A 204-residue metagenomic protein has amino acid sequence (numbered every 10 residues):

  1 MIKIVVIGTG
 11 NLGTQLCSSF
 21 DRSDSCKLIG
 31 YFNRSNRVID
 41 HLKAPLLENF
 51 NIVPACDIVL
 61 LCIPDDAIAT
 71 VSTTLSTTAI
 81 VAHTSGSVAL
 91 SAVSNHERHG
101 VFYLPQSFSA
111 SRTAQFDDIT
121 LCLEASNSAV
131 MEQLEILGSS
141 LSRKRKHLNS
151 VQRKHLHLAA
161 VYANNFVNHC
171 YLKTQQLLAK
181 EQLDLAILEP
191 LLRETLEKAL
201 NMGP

Functional and structural regions predicted by a protein language model:
M1-E48: NAD(P)+-binding Rossmann beta1-loop-alpha1 motif at the extreme N-terminus of oxidoreductases
I2, A79, I119: Nucleotide donor/acceptor-binding cores
I4, K27-I29, V81, H99 (+2 more regions): Hydrophobic anchor at the start of a short beta-strand that flanks the dinucleotide cofactor-binding loop
L16, S35-A114: Rossmann-like NAD(P)(H) cofactor-binding subdomain of soluble oxidoreductases
T113-A159, A163-L200: Internal alpha-helical scaffold of NAD(P)-dependent oxidoreductase catalytic cores
